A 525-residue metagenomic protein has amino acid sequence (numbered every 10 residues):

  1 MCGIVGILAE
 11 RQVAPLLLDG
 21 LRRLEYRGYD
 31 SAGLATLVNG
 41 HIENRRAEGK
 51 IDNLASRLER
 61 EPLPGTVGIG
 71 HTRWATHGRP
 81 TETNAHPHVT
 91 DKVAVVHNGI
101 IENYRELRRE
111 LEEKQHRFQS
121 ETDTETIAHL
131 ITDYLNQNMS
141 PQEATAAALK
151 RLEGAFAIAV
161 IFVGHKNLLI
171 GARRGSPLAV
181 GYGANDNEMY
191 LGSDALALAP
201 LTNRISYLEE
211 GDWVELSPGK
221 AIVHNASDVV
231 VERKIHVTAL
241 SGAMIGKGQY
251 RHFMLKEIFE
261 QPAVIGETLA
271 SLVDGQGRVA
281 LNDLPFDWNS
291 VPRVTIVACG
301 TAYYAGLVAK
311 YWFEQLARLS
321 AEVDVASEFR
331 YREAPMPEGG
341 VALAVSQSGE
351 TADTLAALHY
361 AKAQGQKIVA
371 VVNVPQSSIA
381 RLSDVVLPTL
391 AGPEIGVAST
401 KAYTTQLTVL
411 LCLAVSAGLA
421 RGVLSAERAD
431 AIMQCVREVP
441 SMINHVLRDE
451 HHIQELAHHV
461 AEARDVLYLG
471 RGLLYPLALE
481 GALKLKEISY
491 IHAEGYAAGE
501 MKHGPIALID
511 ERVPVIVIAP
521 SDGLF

Functional and structural regions predicted by a protein language model:
M1-K247, R251-H252, E260-P292, A426 (+2 more regions): Conserved short alpha-helical segments that host acidic/polar catalytic motifs at enzyme active sites
G20-L24, A85, E113, R174-P177 (+7 more regions): Short, solvent-exposed amphipathic alpha-helical segments in soluble enzyme and RNA/protein-processing domains
T66-T83, S271-F286, A309-V345, T351 (+1 more regions): Glycine-rich oxoanion-binding loops at beta->alpha junctions
P87, I161, I170-G171, I205-S206 (+12 more regions): Replace "in large, NTP-powered and nucleic-acid-processing enzymes" with "in large, NTP-powered factors and other
V96, I161, A172, G181-G183 (+19 more regions): Generic beta-strand/beta-sheet core signal
R117, T124-A128, L178-V180, L198-A199 (+5 more regions): Short gly/pro/ser/thr-enriched loop/turn and capping motifs at secondary-structure boundaries
Q261-I265, L269-T295, Q364, V385-I516 (+1 more regions): Active-site phosphate/pyrophosphate-binding segments
N289-E438, I518-F525: Glycine-rich phosphate-binding loops that contact phosphosugars or nucleotide phosphates
